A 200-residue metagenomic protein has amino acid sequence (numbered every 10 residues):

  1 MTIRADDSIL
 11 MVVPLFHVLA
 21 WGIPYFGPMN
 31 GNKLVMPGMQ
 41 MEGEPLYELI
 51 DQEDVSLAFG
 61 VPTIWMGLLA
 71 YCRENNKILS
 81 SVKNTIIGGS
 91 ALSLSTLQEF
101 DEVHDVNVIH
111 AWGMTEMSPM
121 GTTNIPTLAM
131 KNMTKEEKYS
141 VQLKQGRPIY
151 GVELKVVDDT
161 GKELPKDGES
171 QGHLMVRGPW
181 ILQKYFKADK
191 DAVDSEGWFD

Functional and structural regions predicted by a protein language model:
M1-S8, F16-S56, Y71: Conserved AMP-binding/adenylation subdomain of ANL enzymes
M29, V55-G60, L69-Y139, E153 (+2 more regions): Gly/Ser/Thr-rich phosphate-binding loop
E42, V61, G178: Short, conserved phosphate/pyrophosphate- and ester-handling motifs at nucleotide-, phospho-/glycolipid
T63-W65, L92, I181: Alpha-helix capping/helix-boundary segments
Y139-P148, P165, S195-D200: Short Gly/Pro-enriched turn/cap motifs at secondary-structure boundaries
Y150-V152, G172: Change "...and in nucleic-acid phosphodiester-cleaving endonucleases..." to "...and in nucleic-acid processing enzymes
K166-D167, H173-D200: Conserved ATP-binding/catalytic segment of the ANL
